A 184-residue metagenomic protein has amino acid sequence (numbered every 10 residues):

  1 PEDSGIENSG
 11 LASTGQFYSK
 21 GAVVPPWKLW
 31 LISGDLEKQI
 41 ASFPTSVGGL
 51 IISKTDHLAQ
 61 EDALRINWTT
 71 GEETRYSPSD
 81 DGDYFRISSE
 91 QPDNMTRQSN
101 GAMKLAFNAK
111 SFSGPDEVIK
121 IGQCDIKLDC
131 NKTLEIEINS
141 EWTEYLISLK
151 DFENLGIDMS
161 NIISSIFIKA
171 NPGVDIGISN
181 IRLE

Functional and structural regions predicted by a protein language model:
P1-E184: Beta-rich carbohydrate-recognition modules and glycan-binding surfaces
